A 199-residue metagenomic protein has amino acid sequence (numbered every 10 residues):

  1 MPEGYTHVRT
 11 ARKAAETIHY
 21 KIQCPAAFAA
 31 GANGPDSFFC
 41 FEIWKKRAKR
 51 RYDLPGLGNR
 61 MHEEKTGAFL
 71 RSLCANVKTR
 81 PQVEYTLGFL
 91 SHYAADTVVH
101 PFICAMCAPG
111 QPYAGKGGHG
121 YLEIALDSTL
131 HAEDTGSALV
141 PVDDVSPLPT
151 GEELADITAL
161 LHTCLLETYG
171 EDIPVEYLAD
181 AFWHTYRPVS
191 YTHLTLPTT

Functional and structural regions predicted by a protein language model:
M1-E84, F102-D144: N-terminal, motif-rich segments that launch catalysis or mediate targeting to/interaction with membranes, typified by
H7, H92, H193: Histidine-centered divalent metal-coordination motifs
T86-S91: Short alpha-helix carrying the canonical HExxH Zn2+-binding catalytic motif
A95, V99: Short active-site segment of divalent metal-dependent hydrolases/proteases that encodes the spacing between
Y121-Y191: Primarily interfacial, aromatic-capped hydrophobic alpha-helices that serve as membrane anchors
T192-T198: Conserved small/polar residues in nucleotide/adenosyl-binding loops
